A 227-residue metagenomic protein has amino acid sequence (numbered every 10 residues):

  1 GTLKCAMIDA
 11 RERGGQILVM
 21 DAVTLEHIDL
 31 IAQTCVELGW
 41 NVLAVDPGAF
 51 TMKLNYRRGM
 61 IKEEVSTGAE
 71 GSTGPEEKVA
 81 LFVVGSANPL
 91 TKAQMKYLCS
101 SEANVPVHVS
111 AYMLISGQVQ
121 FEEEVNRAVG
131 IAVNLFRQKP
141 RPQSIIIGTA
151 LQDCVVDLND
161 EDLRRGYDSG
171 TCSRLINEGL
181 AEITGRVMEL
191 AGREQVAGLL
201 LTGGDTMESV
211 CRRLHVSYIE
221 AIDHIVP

Functional and structural regions predicted by a protein language model:
G1, L18-A22, V42-P47, M52 (+4 more regions): General beta-strand structural signal in soluble alpha/beta enzymes
G1-I28: Cap/lid and interdomain-hinge subdomains that line or gate substrate/regulatory clefts in soluble alpha/beta enzymes
L3, D29-T34, N55-G59, A93-K96 (+2 more regions): Short acidic, glycine/serine/threonine-rich loops at helix termini
D9-R13, T34-G39, E70-E76, R137-P140 (+2 more regions): Solvent-exposed alpha-helices and their adjacent loops that cap or buttress functional pockets in soluble metabolic
G39-V42, D46-G48, C154-P227: Hydrophobic alpha/beta core scaffold segments
D46-E77, D223-P227: Short, flexible loop segments at boundaries between secondary-structure elements
I61, V65, L90-K96, E102 (+1 more regions): Catalytic phosphate/nucleotide-handling subdomain of diverse soluble enzymes
G68-L180: A glycine- and small/hydrophobic-rich beta-loop-beta segment that serves as a flexible "lid/hinge" or phosphate-binding
